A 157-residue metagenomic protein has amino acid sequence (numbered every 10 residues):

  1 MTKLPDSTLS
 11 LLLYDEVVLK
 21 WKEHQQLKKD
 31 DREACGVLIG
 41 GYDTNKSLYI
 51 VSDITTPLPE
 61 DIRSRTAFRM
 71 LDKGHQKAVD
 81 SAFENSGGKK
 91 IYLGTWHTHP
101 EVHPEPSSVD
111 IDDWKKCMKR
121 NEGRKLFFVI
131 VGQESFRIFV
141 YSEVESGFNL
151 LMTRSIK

Functional and structural regions predicted by a protein language model:
M1-Y92, E101-K157: Conserved beta-strand-loop surface patch within small alpha/beta domains used for substrate/adaptor or ligand engagement
H97-H99: Histidine-centered divalent metal-coordination motifs
